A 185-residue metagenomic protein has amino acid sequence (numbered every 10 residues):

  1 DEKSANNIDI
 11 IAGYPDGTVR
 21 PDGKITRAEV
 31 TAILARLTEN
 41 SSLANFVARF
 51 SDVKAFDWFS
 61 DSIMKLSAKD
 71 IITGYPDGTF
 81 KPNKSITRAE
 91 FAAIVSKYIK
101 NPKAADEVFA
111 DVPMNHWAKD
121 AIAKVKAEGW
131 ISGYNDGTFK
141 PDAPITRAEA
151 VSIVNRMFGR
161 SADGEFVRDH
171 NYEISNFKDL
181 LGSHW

Functional and structural regions predicted by a protein language model:
D1-D61, A68, T73-A89, V95-A121 (+3 more regions): Feature responds to low-complexity, polar/acidic, surface-exposed segments characteristic of secreted/exported proteins
